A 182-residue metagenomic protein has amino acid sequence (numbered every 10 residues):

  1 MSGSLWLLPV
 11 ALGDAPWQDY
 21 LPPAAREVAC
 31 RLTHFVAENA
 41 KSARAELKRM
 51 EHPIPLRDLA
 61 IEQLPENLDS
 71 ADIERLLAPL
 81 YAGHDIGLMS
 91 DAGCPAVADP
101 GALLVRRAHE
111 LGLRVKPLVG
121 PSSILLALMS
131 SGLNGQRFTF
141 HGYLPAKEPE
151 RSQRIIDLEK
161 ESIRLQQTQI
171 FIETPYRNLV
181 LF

Functional and structural regions predicted by a protein language model:
M1-A15, D19, V28-R31, S122 (+1 more regions): Beta-strand/loop-alpha-helix module characteristic of Rossmann-like adenine-cofactor folds
M1-L64: Glycine-rich, flexible N-terminal cofactor/catalytic loop recognition
Y20, E74-Y81, E159-K160: Short amphipathic alpha-helix with an adjacent loop that forms part of the alpha/beta core around
A37, I86-P95, T168-E173: Acidic beta-strand-to-loop metal/phosphate-binding motif
K41-A43, G93, S123, R177: Alpha-helix capping/helix-boundary segments
E62-S70, L144-E148: Conserved helicase motor
L68, A92-P100, A146, P175-N178: Acidic, metal-coordinating catalytic cores used for nucleic-acid/nucleotide bond scission and strand-transfer chemistry
Y81-T139: Short glycine-cluster motifs
